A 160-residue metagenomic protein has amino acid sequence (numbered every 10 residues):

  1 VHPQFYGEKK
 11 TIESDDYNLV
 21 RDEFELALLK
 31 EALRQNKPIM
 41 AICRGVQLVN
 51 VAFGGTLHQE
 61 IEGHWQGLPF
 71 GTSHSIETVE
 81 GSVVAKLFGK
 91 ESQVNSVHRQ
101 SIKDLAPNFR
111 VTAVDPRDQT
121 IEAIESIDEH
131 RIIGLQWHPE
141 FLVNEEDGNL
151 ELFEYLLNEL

Functional and structural regions predicted by a protein language model:
V1-F5: Short, solvent-exposed beta-strand-terminating loops
Y6-E23: Glycine/small-residue-rich loop that forms an oxyanion/phosphate-binding "nest" at active or ligand-binding sites
E8-E13, L57-H58, E151-F153: Glycine-rich, phosphate-binding/catalytic loops in enzymes
N18-K37, E62-L160: Amide-donor transfer/coupling interface in amidating biosynthetic enzymes
K30-T56, E62: Catalytic nucleophile loop
